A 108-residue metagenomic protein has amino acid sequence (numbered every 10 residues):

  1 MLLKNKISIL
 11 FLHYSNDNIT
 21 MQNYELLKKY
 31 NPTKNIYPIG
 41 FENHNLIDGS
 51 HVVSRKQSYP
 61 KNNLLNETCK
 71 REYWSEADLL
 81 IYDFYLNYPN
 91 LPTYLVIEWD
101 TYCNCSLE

Functional and structural regions predicted by a protein language model:
M1-K4, K28-K29: Short boundary motifs at domain starts and secondary-structure transition points
N5-F11, N35-P38: Hydrophobic targeting segments
F11-D17, G40-N43, W99: Structural motif
N16-Y30: Short, well-formed alpha-helical segments that are part of the catalytic scaffolds of diverse glycosyltransferases
N18-I19, N45-I47, Y102-C105: Short catalytic/ligand-binding loop motif for oxyanion handling, primarily in non-cytosolic enzymes, centered on
G40-L91: Active-site-proximal specificity loops/subdomain of glycosyltransferases
Y82-E108: GT-A fold catalytic core of metal-dependent nucleotide-sugar glycosyltransferases, centered on the diacidic
